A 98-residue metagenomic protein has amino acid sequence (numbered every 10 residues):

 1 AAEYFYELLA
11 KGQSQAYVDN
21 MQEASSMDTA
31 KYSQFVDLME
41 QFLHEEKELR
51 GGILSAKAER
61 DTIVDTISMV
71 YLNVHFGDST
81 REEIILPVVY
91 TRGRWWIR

Functional and structural regions predicted by a protein language model:
E3-E7, K11-I63: Short solvent-exposed beta->alpha transition segments
L54-R98: Exposed beta-sheet edge and beta->alpha loop/turn motif
